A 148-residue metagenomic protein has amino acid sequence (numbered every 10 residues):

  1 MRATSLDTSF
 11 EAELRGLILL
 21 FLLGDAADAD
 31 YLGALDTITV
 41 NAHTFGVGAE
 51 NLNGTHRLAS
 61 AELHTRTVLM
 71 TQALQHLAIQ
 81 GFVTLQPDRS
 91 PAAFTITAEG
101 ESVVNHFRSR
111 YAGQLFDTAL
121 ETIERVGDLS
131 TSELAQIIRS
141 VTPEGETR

Functional and structural regions predicted by a protein language model:
M1-L6: Intrinsically disordered, low-complexity serine/threonine- and proline-rich regulatory segments
E11-A26: Positively charged, polyanion-binding regions of nucleic-acid-associated proteins
L23-D30, T44: Short capping segments at the starts of secondary-structure elements
D28-V40: Short, hydrophobic, well-ordered secondary-structure elements
I38-T44, L52-T67: Short helix-coil junctions and helix-kink-helix linkers
L69-G81: Basic amphipathic alpha-helical segments that dock to polyanions
L85-S109: Accessory beta->alpha helical hairpin/"wing" motif in late/C-terminal subdomains of nucleic-acid enzymes
S109-R148: Exposed, interaction-prone assembly regions rather than primary DNA-binding/catalytic cores
